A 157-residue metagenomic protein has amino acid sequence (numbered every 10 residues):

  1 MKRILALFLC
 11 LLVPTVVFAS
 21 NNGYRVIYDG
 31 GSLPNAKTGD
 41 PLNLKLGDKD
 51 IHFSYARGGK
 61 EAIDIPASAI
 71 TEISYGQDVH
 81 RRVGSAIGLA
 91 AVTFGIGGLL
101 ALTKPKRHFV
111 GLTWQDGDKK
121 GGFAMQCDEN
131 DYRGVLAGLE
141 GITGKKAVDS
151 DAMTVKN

Functional and structural regions predicted by a protein language model:
M1-A6: Positively charged n-region of N-terminal signal peptides that target proteins for export
F8-T15: Bacterial N-terminal signal peptides
C10, N35, L44, A101-T103 (+1 more regions): Sterically constrained small-residue positions within well-ordered secondary structures of folded domains
V17-D50: Anionic N-terminal interaction surfaces
S20-N22, A69-N157: Acidic, Ser/Thr- and proline-rich intrinsically disordered linker/docking segments of eukaryotic scaffolds
R25, D50-S54, V110-W114: Short polybasic amphipathic segments
K37-G39, A56-K60, Q115-K120: Glycine-centered tight beta-turn/hairpin loop motif at sheet-sheet or coil-to-beta transitions
L44-S85: Add "or lipid-surface remodeling" -> "...that mediate pore formation, membrane permeabilization, membrane fusion
